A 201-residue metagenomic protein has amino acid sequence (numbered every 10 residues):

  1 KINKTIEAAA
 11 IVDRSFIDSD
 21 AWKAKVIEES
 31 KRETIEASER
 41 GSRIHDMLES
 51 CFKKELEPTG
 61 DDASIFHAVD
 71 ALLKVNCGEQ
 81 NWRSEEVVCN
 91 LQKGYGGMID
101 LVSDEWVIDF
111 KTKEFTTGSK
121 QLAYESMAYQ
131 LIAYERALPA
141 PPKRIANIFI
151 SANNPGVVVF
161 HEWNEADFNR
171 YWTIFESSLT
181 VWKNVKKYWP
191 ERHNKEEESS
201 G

Functional and structural regions predicted by a protein language model:
K1-G96: Metal-dependent nuclease catalytic cores that hydrolyze phosphodiester bonds in DNA/RNA, characterized by
I27, E57, A71, P139 (+2 more regions): Short linear sequence elements within intrinsically disordered, low-complexity coil regions
L56-D62, Q121, V159-H161, E196: General "foldedness" signal
W82-K187, E191-R192: Mg2+/Mn2+-dependent nuclease catalytic core
R192-G201: Acidic, carboxylate-rich catalytic segments that either coordinate divalent cations
